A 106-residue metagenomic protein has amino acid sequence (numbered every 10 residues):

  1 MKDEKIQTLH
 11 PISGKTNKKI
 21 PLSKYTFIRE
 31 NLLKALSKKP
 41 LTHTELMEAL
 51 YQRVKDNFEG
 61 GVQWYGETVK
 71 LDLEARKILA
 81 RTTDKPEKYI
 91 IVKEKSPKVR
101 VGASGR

Functional and structural regions predicted by a protein language model:
M1-E30: Long, low-complexity, charged/polar intrinsically disordered regions in eukaryotic proteins
I28-L32, A49, R53: A general alpha-helix detector
K34-E45: Short capping segments at the starts of secondary-structure elements
E45-Y51, L73: A short acidic, leucine-rich amphipathic alpha-helix
Y51-T68: Short, positively charged loop/turn segments that connect secondary-structure elements
E74-D84: A short, conserved structural fragment
P86-V92: Minor-groove-contacting beta-hairpin "wing" of winged helix-turn-helix DNA-binding domains
E94-R106: Short, amphipathic alpha-helical interaction segments positioned at domain boundaries
